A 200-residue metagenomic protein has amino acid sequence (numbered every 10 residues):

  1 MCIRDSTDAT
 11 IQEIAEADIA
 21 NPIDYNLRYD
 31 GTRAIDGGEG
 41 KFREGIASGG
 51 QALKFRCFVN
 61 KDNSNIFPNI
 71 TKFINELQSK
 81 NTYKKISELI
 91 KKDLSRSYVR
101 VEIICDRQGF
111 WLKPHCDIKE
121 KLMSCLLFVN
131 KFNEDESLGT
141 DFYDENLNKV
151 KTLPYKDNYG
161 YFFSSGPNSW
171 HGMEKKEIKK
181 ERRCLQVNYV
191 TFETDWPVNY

Functional and structural regions predicted by a protein language model:
R4-L89: Non-heme Fe(II)/2-oxoglutarate
E13, K84-L89, L127-F128, E145 (+1 more regions): Residue-level signal for well-ordered alpha-helical scaffold segments within enzymatic catalytic domains
R28, K54-R56, R100, H115 (+1 more regions): Basic side chains
K72-I74, S124-F128: Conserved short hydrophobic patches within well-ordered secondary structure
N75, D93-S95, P114-I118: Short, conserved, surface-exposed binding loops centered on an aromatic residue
K92-E102: A short coil-to-beta-strand element that immediately follows conserved catalytic motifs
I104, G109-L122, V129-Y200: Catalytic core of Fe(II)/2-oxoglutarate
